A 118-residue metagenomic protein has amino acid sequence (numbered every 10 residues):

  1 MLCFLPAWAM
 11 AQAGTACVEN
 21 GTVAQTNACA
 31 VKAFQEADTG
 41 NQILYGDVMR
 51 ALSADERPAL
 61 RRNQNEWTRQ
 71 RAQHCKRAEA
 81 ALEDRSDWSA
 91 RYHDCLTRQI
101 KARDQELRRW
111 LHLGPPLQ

Functional and structural regions predicted by a protein language model:
F4-W8: N-terminal signal peptide c-region/cleavage motif recognized by signal peptidases
M10-Q118: N-terminal alpha-helical modules
